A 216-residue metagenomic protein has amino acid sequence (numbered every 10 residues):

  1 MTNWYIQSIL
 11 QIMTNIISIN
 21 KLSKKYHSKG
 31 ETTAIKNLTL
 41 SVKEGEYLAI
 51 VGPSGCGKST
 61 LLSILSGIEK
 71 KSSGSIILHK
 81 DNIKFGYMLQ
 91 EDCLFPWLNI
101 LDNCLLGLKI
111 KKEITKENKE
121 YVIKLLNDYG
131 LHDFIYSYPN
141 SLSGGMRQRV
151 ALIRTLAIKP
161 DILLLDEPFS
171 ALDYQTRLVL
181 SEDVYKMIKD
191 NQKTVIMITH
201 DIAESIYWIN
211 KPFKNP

Functional and structural regions predicted by a protein language model:
V51-P53: The feature captures the beta-strand-to-loop junction immediately N-terminal to the Walker
S66: Helix-to-loop junction immediately C-terminal to a conserved catalytic motif
L101-K109, K119: Short helical segment in ABC ATPase nucleotide-binding domains corresponding to the A-loop/adjacent helical element
S137-N140, I158: Conserved signature/switch motifs of ABC ATPase nucleotide-binding domains
L152: Hydrophobic anchor residue at the start of the ABC signature
L163-D166: Catalytic Walker B motif of ABC-type/P-loop ATPase nucleotide-binding domains
